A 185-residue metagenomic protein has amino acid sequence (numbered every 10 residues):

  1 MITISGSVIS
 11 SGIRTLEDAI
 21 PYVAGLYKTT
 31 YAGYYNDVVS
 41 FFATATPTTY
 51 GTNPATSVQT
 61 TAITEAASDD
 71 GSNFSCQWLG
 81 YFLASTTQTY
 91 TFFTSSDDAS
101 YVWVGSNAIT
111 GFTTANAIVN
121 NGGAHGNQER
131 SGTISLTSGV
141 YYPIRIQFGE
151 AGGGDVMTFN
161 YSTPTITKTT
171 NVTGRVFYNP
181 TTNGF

Functional and structural regions predicted by a protein language model:
M1-V23: N-terminal low-complexity, intrinsically disordered "leader/linker" segments enriched in small/polar and basic residues
I20-F185: Acidic/polar, compositionally biased interaction segments
